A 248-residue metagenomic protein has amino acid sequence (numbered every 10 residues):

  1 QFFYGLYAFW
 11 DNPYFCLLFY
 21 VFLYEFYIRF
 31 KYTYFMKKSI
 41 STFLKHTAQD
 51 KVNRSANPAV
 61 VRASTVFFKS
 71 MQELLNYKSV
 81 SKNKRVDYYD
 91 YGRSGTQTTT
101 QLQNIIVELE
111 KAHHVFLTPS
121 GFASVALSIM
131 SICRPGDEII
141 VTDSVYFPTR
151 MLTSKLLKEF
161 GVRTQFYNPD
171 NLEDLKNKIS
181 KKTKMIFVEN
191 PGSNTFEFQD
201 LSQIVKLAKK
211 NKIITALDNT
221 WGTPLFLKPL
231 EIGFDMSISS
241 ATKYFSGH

Functional and structural regions predicted by a protein language model:
F2, F26: Cationic, low-complexity basic patches in intrinsically disordered or flexible, solvent-exposed regions
M36-V61: Short conserved active-site loop signatures built around small residues
L44-Q49, H114-H248: Conserved PLP-enzyme active-site core in the AAT-like
N53-L75: Positively charged, low-complexity intrinsically disordered leader regions
S70-A123, P148-K155: Conserved N-terminal alpha-helix of the aminotransferase class I/II PLP-enzyme fold
